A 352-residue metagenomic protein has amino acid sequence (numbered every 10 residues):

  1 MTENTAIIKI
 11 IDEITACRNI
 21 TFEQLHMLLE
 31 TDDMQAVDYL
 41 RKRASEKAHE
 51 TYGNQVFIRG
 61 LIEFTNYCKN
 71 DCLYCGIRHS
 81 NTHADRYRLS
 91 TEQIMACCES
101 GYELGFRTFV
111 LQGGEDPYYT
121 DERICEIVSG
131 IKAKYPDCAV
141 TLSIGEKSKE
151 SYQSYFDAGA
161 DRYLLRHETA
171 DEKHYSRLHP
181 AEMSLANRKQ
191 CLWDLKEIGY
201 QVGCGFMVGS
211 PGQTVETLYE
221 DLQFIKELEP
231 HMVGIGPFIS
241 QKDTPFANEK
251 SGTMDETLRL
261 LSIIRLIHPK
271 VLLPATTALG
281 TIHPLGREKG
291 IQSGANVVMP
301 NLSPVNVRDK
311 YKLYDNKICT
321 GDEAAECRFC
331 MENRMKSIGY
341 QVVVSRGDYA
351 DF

Functional and structural regions predicted by a protein language model:
M1-Q35, Y102, K226-F352: Auxiliary Fe-S-binding modules of radical SAM enzymes
C17, A44, C72, L111 (+5 more regions): Conserved, mostly hydrophobic/aromatic
A36-F57, A295: Short, charged low-complexity linear segments at domain edges
Y52-Q93: Canonical Radical SAM [4Fe-4S] cluster-binding loop centered on the CxxxCxxC motif and its immediate flanking residues
G60, C98, C125-S129, Y152 (+6 more regions): Generic structural signal for well-ordered alpha-helices, preferentially at hydrophobic/aromatic core positions
T65-N66, E115-T120, A181, G209-T214 (+3 more regions): Short, small-residue-enriched loops and turns at beta-alpha junctions that line or gate enzyme active sites
H79-M95, G101-E122, V128, K132-L192 (+2 more regions): Core AdoMet radical
S148-Y155, P211-I225, T281-Q292: Catalytic cores of alpha/beta
